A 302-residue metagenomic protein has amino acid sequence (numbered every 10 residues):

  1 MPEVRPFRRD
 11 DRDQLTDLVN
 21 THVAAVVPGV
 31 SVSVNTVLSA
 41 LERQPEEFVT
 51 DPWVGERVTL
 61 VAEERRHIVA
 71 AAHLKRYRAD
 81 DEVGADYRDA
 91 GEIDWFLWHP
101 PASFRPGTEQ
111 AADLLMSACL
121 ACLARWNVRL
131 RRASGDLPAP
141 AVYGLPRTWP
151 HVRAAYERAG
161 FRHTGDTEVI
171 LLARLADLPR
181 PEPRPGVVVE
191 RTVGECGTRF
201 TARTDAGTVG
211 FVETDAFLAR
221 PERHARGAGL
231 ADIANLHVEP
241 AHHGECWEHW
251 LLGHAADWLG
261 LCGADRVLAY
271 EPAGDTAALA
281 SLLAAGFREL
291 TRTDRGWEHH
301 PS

Functional and structural regions predicted by a protein language model:
M1-D17, T21-V26, A159-G165, A173-V193 (+1 more regions): Conserved N-terminal entry element of GNAT/NAT acetyltransferase domains
V19-E63, V188-R203, P221: Active-site rim helix/loop that mediates acceptor-substrate recognition in acyltransferases
R57-V61, H67-R76, E92, G207-R220 (+1 more regions): Conserved beta-strand in the GNAT
V83-P106, H224-P240: Conserved acetyl-CoA binding element of GNAT-fold acetyltransferases
H99-L114, A124-W126, L236-W250, C262 (+1 more regions): Conserved glycine-rich acetyl-CoA-binding loop
L114-G135, W250-R266, R288: Conserved acyl-CoA
G135-L178, D265-S302: Active-site/acyl-donor-binding loops of N-acyltransferases
F211-V212, P221-R226, E245-C246, L279: Extended hydrophobic-aromatic, low-complexity segments
